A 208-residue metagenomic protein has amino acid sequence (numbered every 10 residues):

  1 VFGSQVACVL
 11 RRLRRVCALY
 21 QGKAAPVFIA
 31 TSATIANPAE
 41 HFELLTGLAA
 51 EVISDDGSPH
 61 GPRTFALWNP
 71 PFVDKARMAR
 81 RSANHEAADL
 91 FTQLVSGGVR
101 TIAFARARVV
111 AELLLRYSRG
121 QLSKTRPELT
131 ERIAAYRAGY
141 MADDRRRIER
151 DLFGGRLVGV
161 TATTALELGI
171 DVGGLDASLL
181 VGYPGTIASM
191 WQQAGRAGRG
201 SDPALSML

Functional and structural regions predicted by a protein language model:
V1-L208: Helicase motor core with emphasis on the C-terminal RecA-like subdomain
